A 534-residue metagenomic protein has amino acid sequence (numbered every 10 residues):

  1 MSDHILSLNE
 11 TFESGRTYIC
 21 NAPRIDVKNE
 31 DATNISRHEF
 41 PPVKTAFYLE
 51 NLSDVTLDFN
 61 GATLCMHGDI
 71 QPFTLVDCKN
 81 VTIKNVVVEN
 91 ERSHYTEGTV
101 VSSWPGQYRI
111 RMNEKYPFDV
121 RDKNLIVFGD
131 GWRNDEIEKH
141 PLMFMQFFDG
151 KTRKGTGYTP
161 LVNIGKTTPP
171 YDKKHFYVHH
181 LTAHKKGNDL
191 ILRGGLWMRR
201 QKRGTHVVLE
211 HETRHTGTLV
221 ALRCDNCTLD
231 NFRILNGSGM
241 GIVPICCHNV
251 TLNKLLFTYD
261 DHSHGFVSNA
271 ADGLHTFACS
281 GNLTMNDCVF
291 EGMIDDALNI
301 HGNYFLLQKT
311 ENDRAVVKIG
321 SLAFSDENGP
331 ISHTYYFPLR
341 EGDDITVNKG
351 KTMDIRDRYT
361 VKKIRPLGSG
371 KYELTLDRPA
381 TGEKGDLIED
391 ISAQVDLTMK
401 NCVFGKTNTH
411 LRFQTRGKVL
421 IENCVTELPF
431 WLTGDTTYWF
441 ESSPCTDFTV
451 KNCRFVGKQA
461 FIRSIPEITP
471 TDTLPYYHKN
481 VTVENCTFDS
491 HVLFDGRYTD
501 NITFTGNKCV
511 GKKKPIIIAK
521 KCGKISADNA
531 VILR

Functional and structural regions predicted by a protein language model:
L6-T11, I25-T56, C65-K84, R92-R109 (+8 more regions): Extracellular beta-strand-rich solenoid/capping regions of secreted or surface-exposed proteins that bind or remodel
S7, G15, A22, K44 (+15 more regions): Surface-exposed or flexible loop/turn and strand-edge residues in extracellular/cell-surface modules
E13-G98, P117-D119, V127, N134-T152 (+7 more regions): Extracellular beta-helix/beta-solenoid repeat scaffolds
S14-T17, D54-T63, K79-N90, D225-L235 (+9 more regions): Right-handed parallel beta-helix
M66, N90-R92, N113-K185, I331-G368: Ser/Thr/Gly-rich low-complexity blocks that favor extended beta-strand/coil architectures
M66-P72, R92-T96, T216-T218, S238-V243 (+9 more regions): Short glycine/acidic-rich loop motifs that flank beta-strands on beta-rich extracellular proteins
G150-H215, D357, I364-L397, G405: Small/polar beta-strand repeat architecture
Y171-V267, D272-T276, L283, V289 (+1 more regions): Alpha-solenoid helical-repeat scaffolds
